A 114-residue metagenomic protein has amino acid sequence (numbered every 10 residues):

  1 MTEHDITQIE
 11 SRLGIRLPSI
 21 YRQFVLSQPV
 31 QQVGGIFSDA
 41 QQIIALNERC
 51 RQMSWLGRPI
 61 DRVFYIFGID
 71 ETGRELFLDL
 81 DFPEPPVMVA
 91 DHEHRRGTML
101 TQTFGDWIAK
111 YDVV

Functional and structural regions predicted by a protein language model:
M1-L76, D81-P83, D112: A surface-exposed partner-binding patch
E71, D91-H94: Short acidic, glycine-rich loop/turn motifs
D81-E84, F104-D106: A short, sequence-level motif marking secondary-structure junctions
E84-P85, R96: Short, solvent-exposed loop/turn segments that connect beta-strands within catalytic domains and beta-strand-rich
V87-V89: Short, compact, well-ordered microdomains
E93-V114: Compact, glycine/acidic-enriched structural inserts
